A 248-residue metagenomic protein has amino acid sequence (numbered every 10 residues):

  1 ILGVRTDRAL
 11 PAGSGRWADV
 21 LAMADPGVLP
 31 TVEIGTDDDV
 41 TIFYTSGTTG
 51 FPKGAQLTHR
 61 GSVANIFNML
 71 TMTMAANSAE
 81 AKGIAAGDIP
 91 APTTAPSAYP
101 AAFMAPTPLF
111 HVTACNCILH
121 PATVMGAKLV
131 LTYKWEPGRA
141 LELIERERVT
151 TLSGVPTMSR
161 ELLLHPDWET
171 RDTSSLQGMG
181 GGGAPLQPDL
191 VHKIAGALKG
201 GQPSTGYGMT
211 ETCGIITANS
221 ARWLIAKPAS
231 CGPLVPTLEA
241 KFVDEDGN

Functional and structural regions predicted by a protein language model:
I1-R8, P203-E211, G232-L234: Beta-strand->loop->alpha-helix junctions that form or flank phosphate-binding loops in nucleotide-handling enzymes
I1-T36, V63: ANL superfamily adenylate-forming
L2, K53-Q56, K128-K134, S204: Short beta-strand->loop structural element characteristic of the AMP-binding/adenylate-forming
D25-Y44, F51, T94-A102: Conserved pre-ATP/AMP-binding loop-to-beta segment of ANL
E33, A229-L234: Short Gly/Pro-enriched turn/cap motifs at secondary-structure boundaries
V40-E80: Conserved AMP-binding A3 loop
V63-P106, F110-T150, H165: Conserved AMP-binding/adenylation subdomain of ANL enzymes
V124-A127, R146-G154, L163-A226, E239 (+1 more regions): Gly/Ser/Thr-rich phosphate-binding loop
